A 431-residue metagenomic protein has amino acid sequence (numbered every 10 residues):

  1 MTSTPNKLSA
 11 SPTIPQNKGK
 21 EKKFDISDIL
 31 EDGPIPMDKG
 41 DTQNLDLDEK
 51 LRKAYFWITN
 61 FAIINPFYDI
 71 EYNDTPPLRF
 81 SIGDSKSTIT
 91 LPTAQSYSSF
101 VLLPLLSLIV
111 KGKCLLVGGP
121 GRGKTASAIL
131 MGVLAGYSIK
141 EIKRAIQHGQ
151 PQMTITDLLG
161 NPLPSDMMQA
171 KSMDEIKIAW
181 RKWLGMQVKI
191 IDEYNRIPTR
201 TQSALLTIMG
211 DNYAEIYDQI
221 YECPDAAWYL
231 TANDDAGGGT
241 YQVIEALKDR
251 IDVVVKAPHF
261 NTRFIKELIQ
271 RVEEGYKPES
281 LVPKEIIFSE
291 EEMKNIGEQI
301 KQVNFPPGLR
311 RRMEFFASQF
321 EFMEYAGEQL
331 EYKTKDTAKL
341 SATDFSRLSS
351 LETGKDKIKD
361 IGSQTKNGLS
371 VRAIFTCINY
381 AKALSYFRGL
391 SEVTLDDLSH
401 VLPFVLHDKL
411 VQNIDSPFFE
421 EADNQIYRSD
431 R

Functional and structural regions predicted by a protein language model:
T4-N65, D69: Interdomain "pre-motor" coupling segment immediately N-terminal to P-loop NTPase/helicase cores
L45-P120: Pre-Walker A (pre-P-loop) alpha-helix and adjacent loop at the N terminus of AAA/AAA+ ATPase modules, a conserved
K53-Y72, V254-K357, L390, S416: Conserved C-terminal "switch" segment of AAA+ ATPases
L105-Q150: Walker A/P-loop
C114, K189, A227: Conserved beta-strand position immediately N-terminal to the Walker
P120-G121, I129-G132, K333-R431: C-terminal engagement/docking regions of AAA+ P-loop ATPases
G149-L184: Short glycine-rich substrate-engagement loop in P-loop NTPases that contacts/grips substrate
S165-M168, E193-T201, M209-F288, M293-Q302 (+1 more regions): Canonical AAA+ ATPase core
